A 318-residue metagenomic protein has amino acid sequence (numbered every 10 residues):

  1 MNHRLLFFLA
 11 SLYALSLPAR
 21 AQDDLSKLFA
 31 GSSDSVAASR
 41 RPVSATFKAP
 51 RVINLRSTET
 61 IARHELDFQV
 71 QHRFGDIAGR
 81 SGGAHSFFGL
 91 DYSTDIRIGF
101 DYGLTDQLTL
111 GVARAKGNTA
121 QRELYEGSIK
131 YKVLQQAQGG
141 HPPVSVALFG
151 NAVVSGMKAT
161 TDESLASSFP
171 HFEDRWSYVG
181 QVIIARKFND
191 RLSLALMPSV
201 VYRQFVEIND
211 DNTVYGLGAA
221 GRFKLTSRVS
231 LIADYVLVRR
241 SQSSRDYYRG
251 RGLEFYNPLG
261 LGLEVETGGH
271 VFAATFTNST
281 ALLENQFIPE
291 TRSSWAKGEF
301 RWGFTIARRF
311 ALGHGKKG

Functional and structural regions predicted by a protein language model:
M1-L5: Positively charged n-region of N-terminal signal peptides that target proteins for export
L6-F8, D95, L217: Short hydrophobic "helix-edge" motifs at membrane interfaces and signal-peptide entry regions
F7-S16: Bacterial N-terminal signal peptides
L17-A21: Sec/Tat signal peptide C-region and signal peptidase I cleavage site
Q22-K158, E163-P170, R175-G180, A185-L196 (+3 more regions): Transmembrane beta-barrel domains of Gram-negative outer membranes and organellar outer membranes
F205-V206, G216: Extended, charged alpha-helical interaction scaffolds
N212-S243: A contiguous binding-surface segment within folded domains or other stable secondary-structure elements
